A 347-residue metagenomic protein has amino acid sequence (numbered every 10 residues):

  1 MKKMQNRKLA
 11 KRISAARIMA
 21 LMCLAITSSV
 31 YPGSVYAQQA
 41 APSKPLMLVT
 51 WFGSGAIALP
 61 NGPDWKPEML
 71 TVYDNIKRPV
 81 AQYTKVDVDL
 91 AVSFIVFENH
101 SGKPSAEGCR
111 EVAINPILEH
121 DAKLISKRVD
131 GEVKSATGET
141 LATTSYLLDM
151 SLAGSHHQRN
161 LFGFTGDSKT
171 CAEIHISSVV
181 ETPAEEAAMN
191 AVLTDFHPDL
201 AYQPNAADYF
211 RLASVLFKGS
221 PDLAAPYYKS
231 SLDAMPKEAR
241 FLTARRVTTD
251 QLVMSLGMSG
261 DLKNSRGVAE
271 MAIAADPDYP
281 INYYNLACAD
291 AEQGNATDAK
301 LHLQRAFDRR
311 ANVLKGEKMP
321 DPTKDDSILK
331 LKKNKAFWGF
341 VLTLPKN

Functional and structural regions predicted by a protein language model:
R17-V30: Bacterial N-terminal signal peptides
Q39-V80, E132: N-terminal "mature-domain start" segment
T71-N160, F164-G166, R266: Conserved polar/disulfide-associated segments of primarily extracytoplasmic proteins
A136-A207: Short, well-structured beta-strand
K218, K229, D233-I281, N285-E292: Alpha-helical adaptor scaffolds
T297-L314: TPR/TPR-like (Sel1-like) alpha-helical repeat modules
K315-N347: Terminal, low-structured helical/coil segments at or just beyond the last alpha-helical repeat
